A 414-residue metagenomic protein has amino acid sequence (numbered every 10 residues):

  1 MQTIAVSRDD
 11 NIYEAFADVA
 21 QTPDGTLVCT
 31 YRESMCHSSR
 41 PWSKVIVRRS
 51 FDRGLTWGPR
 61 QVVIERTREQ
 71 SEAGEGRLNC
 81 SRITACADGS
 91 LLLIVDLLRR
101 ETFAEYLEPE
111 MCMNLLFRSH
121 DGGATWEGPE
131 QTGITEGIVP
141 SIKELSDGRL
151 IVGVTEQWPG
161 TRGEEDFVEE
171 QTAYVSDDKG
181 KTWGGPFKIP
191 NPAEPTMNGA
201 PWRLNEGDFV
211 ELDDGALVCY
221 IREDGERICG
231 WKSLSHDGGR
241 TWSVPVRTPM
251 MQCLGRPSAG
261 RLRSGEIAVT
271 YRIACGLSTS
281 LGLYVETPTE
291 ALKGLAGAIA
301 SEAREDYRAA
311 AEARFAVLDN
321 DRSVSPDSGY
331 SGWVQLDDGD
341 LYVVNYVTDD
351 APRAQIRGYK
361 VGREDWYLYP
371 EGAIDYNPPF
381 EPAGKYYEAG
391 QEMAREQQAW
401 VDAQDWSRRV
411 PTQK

Functional and structural regions predicted by a protein language model:
M1-K414: Asp-box/BNR beta-propeller blade signature and adjacent active/binding-site loops in extracellular glycan-interacting
